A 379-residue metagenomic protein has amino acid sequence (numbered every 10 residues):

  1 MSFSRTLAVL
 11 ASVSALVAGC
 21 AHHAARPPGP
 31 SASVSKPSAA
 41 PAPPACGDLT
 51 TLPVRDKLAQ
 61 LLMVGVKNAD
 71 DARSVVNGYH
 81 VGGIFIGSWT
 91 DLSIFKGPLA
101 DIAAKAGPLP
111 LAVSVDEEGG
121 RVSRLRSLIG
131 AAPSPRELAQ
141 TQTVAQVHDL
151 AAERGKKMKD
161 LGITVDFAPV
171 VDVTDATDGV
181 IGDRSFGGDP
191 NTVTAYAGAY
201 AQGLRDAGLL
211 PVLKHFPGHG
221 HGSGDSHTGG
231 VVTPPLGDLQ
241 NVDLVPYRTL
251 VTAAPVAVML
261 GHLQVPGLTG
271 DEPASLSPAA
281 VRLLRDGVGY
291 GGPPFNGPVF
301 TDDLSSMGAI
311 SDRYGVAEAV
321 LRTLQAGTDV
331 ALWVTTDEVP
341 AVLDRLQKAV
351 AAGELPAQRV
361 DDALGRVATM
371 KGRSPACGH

Functional and structural regions predicted by a protein language model:
M1-V13: N-terminal export and membrane-targeting signals
A8, L16-T51, R373-H379: N-terminal low-complexity, Pro/Thr-rich disordered segments that flank secretion/membrane-targeting signals
P37-R73, D302: Boundary/entry segment of secreted carbohydrate-active catalytic domains
P53, I94-A100, K105, A195-E354: Second-shell residues forming the walls of enzyme active-site clefts
A59-V66, G82-I86, L111-E117, V165-P169 (+5 more regions): Hydrophobic faces of well-ordered beta-strands that scaffold small-molecule active sites in alpha/beta enzyme cores
V66-G78, Q146-K157, Q240-Y247, Y314-R322: Short, acidic/polar
A106-G130, V147-V173, V193-P217: Glycine-rich, aromatic-flanked loop segments that form ligand/cofactor-binding clefts across common enzyme folds
K348, A352-H379: Mid-to-C-terminal alpha-helical segments outside catalytic/metal-binding sites
